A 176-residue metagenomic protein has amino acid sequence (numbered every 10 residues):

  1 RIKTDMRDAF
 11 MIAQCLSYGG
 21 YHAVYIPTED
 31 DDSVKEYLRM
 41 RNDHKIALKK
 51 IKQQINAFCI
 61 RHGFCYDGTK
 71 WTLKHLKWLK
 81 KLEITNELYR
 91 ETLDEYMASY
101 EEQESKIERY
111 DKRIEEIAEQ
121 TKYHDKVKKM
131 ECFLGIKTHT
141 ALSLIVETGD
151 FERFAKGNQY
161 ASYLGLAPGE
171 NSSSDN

Functional and structural regions predicted by a protein language model:
R1-N176: A detector of single, family-specific signature residues that are central to catalytic or substrate-handling motifs
